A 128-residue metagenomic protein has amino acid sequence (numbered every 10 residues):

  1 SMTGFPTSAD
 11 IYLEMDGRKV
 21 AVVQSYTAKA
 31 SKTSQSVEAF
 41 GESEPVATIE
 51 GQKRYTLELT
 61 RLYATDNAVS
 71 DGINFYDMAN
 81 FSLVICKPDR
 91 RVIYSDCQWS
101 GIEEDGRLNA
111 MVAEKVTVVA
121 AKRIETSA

Functional and structural regions predicted by a protein language model:
S1-Y63, P88-K115, A128: Solvent-exposed edge beta-strands and adjacent loop segments that serve as assembly or binding interfaces
T65-V69, T126: Short beta-strands and strand-coil junctions in structured, solvent-facing domains, enriched
V69-S95: Short, acidic/charged, Gly/Pro-enriched secondary-structure junctions
V119-T126: Hydrophobic lipid-interacting interfaces of membrane-associated proteins
